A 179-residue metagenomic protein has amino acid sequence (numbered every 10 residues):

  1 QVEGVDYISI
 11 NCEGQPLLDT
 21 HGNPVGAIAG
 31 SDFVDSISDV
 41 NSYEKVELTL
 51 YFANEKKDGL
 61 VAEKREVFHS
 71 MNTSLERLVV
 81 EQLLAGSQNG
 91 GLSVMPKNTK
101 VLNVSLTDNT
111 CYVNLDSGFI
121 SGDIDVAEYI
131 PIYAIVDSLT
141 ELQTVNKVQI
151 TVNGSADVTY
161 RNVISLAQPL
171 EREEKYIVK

Functional and structural regions predicted by a protein language model:
Q1-K179: Bimodal "functional hotspot" detector
